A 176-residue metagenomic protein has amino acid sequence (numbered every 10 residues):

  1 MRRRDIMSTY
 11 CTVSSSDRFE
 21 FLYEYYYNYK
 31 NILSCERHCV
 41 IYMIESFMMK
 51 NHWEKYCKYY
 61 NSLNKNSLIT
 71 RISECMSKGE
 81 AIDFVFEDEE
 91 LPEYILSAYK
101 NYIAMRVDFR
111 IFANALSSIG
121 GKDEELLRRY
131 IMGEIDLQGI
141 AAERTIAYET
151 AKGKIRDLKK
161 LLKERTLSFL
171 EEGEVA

Functional and structural regions predicted by a protein language model:
M1-F109, E171-E174: N-terminal interaction/assembly modules
D108-I119: Short amphipathic alpha-helical boundary/capping segments
L126-L127: A short pre-motif secondary-structure segment
Y130-E134: Short helix-to-turn junction characteristic of helix-turn-helix DNA-binding domains, especially the helix
Q138: Residues within the helices of the helix-turn-helix
E143-S168: DNA-recognition helix of helix-turn-helix
